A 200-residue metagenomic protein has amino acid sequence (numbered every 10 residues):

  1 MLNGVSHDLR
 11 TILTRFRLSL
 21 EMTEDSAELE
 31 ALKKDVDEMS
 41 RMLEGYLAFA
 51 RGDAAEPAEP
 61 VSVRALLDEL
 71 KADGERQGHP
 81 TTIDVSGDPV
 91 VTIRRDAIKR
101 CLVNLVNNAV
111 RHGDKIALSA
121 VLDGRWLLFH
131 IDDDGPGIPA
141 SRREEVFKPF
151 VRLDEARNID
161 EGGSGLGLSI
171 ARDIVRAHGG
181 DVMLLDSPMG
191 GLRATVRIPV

Functional and structural regions predicted by a protein language model:
G52-E56, V90-I93: Conserved micro-motifs of the catalytic ATP-binding
P80-V90, M189: Conserved catalytic submotifs in the C-terminal HATPase_c
D114, G179-G180: Conserved glycine-rich
K115-R125: Short beta-strand/loop element within the Bergerat-fold HATPase_c
D133: Acidic ATP/Mg2+-coordinating residue in the GHKL
I138-R152: Short conserved segment of the HATPase_c
G162, G167, A171: Short alpha-helical Gxxx[C/S/T] motif in the catalytic ATP-binding
